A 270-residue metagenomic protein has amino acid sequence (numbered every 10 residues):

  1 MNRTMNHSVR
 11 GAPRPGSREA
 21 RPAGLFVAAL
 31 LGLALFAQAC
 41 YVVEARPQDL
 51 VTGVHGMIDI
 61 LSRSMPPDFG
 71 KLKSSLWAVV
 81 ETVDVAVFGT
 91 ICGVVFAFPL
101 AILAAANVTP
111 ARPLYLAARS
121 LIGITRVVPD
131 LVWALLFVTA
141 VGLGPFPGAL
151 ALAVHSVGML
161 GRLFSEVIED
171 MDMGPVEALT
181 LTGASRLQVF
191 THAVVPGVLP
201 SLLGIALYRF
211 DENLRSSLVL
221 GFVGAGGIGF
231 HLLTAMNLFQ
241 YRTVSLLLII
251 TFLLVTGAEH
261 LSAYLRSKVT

Functional and structural regions predicted by a protein language model:
M1-I91, F98-P99, L103, N107 (+1 more regions): N-terminal, non-cleaved signal-anchor transmembrane helix
L72, L76, V80, P110-A117 (+7 more regions): Alpha-helical membrane-protein architecture signal
L76-D84, A118-T125, L207, D211 (+1 more regions): Alpha-helical membrane-interface segments at transmembrane helix boundaries
L100-A134, L163-E166: Cytoplasmic-entry segments and transmembrane alpha-helices of multi-pass inner-membrane transporters
G123-S156: Generic hydrophobic transmembrane alpha-helix motif, especially the helices
T139, S216-T251, T270: Glycine-rich helix-loop "coupling/hinge" segments at transmembrane-helix boundaries in multipass transporters
L143-R209, H260-A263: Membrane-cytosol interface at the C-terminal ends of specific transmembrane alpha-helices in multi-pass membrane
G204-L207, S245-T270: C-terminal transmembrane helix and the adjacent membrane-cytosol boundary/short C-terminal tail of inner/organellar
